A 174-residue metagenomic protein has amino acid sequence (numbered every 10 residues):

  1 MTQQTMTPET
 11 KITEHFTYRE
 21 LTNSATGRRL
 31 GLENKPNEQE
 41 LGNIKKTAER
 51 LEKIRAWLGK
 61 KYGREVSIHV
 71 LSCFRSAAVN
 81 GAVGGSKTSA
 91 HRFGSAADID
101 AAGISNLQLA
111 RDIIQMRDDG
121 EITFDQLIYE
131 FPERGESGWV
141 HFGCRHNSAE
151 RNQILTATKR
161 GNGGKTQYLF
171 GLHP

Functional and structural regions predicted by a protein language model:
T2-S67: Active-site acidic/histidine clusters and adjacent loop/turn architecture that either coordinate catalytic ions
E40-N43, D98-A102: Short secondary-structure transition/capping motifs
Y62-S72, F124-E130: Surface-exposed patches in mature extracellular/periplasmic domains of secreted proteins
G63-E65, R92-A96: Short connector loops at helix/strand junctions that flank enzyme active sites, especially segments positioning acidic
R75-V79, I104-N106: Short, charged/polar surface micro-motifs in flexible loops or helix N-caps
A78-G94: Charged, often glycine-rich, active-site loop that binds/positions anionic groups
A101-P174: Catalytic cores and adjacent binding grooves of peptidoglycan-active enzymes
